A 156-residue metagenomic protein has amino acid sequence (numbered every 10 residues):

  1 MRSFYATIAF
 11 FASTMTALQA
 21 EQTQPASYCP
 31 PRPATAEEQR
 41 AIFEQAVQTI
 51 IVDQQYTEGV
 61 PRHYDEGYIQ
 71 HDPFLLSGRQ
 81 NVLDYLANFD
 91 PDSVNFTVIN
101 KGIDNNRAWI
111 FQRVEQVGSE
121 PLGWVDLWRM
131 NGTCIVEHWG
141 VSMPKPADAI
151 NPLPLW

Functional and structural regions predicted by a protein language model:
M1-I8: Classical eukaryotic N-terminal signal peptides for Sec-dependent ER targeting/secretion, especially the positively
Y5, T14-W156: C-terminal and inter-domain tail/linker signature
